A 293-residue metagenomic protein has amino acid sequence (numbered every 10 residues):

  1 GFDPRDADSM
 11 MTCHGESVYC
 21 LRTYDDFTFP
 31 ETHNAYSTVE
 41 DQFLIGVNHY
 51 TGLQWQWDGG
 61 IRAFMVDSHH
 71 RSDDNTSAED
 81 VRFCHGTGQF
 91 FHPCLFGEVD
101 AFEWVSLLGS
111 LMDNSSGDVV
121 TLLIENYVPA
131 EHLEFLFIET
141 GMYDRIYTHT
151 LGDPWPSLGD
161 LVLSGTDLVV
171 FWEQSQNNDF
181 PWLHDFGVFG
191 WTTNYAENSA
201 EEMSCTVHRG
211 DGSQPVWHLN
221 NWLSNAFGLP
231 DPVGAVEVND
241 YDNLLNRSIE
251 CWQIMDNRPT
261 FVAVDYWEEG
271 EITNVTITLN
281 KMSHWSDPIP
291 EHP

Functional and structural regions predicted by a protein language model:
F2-P293: Catalytic cores of phosphodiester-bond hydrolases, prominently lipid phosphodiesterases
